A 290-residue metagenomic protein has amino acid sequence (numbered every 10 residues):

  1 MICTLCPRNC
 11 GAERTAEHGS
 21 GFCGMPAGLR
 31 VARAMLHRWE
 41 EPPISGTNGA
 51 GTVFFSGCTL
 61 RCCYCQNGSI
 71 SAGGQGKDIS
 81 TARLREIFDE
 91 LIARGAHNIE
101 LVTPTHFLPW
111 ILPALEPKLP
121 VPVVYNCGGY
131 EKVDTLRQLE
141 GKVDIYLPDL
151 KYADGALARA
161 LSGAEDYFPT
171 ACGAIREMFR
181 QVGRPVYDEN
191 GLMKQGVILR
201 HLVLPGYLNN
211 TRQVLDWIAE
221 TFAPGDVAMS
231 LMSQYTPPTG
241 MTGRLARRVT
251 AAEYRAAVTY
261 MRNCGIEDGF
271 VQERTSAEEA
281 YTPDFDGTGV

Functional and structural regions predicted by a protein language model:
M1-H18, R184-V290: Auxiliary Fe-S-binding modules of radical SAM enzymes
I2-T59, C63, N67-A72: N-terminal [4Fe-4S]-dependent radical SAM core
G49-A50, S71-I79, I99-V102: Short coil/turn segments at secondary-structure boundaries
S56, R61-R94: Glycine-rich active-site/cofactor-binding loop and its immediate structural neighborhood
K77, T81, A164, F168 (+1 more regions): Flexible, glycine- and charge-enriched loops at secondary-structure boundaries
S80, H106-F107, S276-A277: Positions that flank functional sites
E86-R244: Conserved AdoMet/S-adenosylmethionine-binding subsite of the radical SAM
